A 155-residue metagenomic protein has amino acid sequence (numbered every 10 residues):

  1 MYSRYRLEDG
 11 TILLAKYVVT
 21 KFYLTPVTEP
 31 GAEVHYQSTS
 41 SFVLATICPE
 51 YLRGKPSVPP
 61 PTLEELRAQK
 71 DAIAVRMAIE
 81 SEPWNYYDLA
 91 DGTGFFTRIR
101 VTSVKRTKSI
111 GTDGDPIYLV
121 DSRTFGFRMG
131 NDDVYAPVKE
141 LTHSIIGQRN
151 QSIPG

Functional and structural regions predicted by a protein language model:
M1-E8: Short, charged/polar N-terminal "headpieces" of proteins
Y5, L13-L14: Tyrosine-centered aromatic motifs in long, intrinsically disordered, low-complexity repeat arrays
T11-L13, T20-Y23: Primarily extracytoplasmic ectodomains and periplasmic/lumenal surface modules that are beta-strand-rich
Y17-V18, T97-R100: A structural feature that tracks compact, well-ordered secondary-structure segments with a strong bias toward
Y23-D88, G94, T102-G155: Linear-motif-rich, low-complexity cytosolic tails and juxtamembrane regions
